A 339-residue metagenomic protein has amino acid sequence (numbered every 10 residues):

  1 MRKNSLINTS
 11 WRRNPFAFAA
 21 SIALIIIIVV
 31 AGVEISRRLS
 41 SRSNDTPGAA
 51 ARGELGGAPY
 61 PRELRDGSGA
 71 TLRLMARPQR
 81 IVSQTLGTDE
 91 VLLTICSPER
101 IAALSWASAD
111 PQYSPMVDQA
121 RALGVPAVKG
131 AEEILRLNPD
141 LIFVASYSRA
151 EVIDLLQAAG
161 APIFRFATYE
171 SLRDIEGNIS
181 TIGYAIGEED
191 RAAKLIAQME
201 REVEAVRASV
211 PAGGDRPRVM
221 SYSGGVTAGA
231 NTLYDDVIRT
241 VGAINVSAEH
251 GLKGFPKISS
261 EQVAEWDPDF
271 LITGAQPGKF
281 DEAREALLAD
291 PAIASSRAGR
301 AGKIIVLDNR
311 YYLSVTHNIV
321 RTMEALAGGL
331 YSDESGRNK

Functional and structural regions predicted by a protein language model:
R2-D89, D190-V219, G328-K339: Bacterial Sec-exported substrate-binding components of ABC uptake systems
R38, A58, D174-Y184, A193 (+2 more regions): Structured C-terminal subdomain patch of bacterial secreted/periplasmic proteins
R65-G69, A120-E132, G251-S260: Short helix-initiation/N-cap motifs at beta->coil->alpha
R80-L137, L141-S146, A243-V246: A short, structured surface patch at a secondary-structure boundary
L104-S105, F143-S146, R165-E170, M220-G229 (+1 more regions): Short beta-strand->loop
S105-P111, L233-F255, V306: His/Asp/Glu-enriched short active-site or ligand-binding loop at hydrolase and phosphoryl-transfer sites
Y113-S114, S148, V152-T181: Flexible loop/hinge segments that line or gate small-molecule binding clefts
K129-P139, A159, K257-D267: Short helices/loops that flank or line small-molecule/ion binding pockets
